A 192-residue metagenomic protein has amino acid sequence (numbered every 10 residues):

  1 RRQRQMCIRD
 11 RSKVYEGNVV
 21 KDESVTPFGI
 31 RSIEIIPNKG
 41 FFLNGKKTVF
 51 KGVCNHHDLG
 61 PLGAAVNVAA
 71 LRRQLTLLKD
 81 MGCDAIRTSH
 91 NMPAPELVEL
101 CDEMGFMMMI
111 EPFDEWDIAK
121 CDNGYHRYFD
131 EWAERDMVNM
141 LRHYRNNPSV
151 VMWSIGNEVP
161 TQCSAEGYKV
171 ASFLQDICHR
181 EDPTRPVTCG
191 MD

Functional and structural regions predicted by a protein language model:
Q3-I8: Short, small-residue-biased leader/transition segments that mark boundaries at the very start of proteins
Y15-D117, D122-S172, V187: Active-site-adjacent substrate/metal-binding segments within catalytic domains of carbohydrate-active enzymes
K169-D192: Extracellular glycoside hydrolase catalytic/binding regions
